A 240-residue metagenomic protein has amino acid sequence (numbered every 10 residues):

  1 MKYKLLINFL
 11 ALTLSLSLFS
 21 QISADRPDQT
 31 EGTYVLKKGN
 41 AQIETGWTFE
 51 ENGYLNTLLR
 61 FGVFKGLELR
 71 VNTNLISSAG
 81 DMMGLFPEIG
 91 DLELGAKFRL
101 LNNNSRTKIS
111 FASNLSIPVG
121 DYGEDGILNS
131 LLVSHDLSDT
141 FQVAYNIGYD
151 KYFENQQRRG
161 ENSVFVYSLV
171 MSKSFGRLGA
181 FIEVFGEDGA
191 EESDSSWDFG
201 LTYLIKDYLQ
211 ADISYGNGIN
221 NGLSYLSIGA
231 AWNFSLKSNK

Functional and structural regions predicted by a protein language model:
M1-F9: Bacterial N-terminal signal peptides that target proteins for export
S15-F19: N-terminal signal peptide c-region/cleavage motif recognized by signal peptidases
S20-K240: Transmembrane beta-barrel domains of Gram-negative outer membranes and organellar outer membranes
